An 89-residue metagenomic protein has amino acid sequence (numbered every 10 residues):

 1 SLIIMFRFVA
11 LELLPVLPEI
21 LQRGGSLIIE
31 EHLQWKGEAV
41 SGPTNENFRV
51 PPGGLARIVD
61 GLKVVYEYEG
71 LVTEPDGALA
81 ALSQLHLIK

Functional and structural regions predicted by a protein language model:
I3-I4: Hydrophobic beta-strand segment of the Class I
F8-Q22: A short, conserved alpha-helix within the catalytic core of class I
L17-L21, G42-T44, A80-L82: Short, glycine/charged-enriched secondary-structure capping and boundary segments
E19-G24, R57-G61: A short, structured loop/turn motif at beta-sheet edges
G24-G37: Conserved beta-strand signature within the Rossmann-like core of class I S-adenosyl-L-methionine
G37-G54, E74-D76: Acceptor-substrate binding/catalytic loop of class I
E46-Y68, S83: Short alpha-helix
G70-K89: Core SAM-dependent methyltransferase catalytic element
